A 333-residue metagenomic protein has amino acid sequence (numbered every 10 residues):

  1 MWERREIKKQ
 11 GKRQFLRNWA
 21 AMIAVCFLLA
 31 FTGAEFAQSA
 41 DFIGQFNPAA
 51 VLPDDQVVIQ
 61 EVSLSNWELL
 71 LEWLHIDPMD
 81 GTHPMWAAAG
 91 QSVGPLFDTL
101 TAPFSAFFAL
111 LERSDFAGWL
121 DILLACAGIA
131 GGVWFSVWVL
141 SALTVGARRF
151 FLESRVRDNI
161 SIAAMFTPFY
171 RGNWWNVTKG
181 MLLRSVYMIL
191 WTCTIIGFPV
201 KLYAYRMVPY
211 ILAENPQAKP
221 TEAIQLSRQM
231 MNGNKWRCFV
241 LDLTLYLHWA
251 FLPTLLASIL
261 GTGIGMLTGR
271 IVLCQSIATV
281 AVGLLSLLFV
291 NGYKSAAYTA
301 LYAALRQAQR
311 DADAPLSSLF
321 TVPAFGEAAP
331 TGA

Functional and structural regions predicted by a protein language model:
M1-A333: Hydrophobic alpha-helical membrane segments
